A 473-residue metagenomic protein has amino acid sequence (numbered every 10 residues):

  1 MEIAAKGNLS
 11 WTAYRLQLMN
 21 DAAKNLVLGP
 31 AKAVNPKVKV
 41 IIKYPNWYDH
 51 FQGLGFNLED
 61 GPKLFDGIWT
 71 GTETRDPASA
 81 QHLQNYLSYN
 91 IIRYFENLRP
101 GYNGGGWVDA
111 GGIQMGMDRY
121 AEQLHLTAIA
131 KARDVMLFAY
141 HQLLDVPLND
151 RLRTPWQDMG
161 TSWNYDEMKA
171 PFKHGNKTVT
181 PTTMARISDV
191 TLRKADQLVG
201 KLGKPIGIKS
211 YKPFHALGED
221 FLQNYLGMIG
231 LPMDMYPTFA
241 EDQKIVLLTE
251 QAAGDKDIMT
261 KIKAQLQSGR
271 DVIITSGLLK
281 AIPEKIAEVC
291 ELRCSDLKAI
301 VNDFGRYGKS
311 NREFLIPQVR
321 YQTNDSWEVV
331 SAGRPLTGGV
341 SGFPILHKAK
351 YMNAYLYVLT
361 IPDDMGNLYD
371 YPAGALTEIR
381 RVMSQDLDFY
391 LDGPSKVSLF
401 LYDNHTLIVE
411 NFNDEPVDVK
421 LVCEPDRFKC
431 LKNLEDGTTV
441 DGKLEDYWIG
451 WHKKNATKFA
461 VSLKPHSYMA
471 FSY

Functional and structural regions predicted by a protein language model:
M1, V135-A139, Q243-E250, I273-I274: Short acidic catalytic loops
M1-L16: Active-site groove signature of glycoside hydrolases
S10, N20-K24, L28, V34-K37 (+5 more regions): Hydrophobic targeting/anchoring helices
Y48-H50, L222-Q243, E250-A253: A short, well-structured beta->alpha microelement
F65-D66, A132, D242-I245, G269-R270: Short, well-ordered alpha-helix to beta-strand connector turns
T74-R75, G111-G112, Q142, H215-A216 (+5 more regions): Short, glycine-/Ser/Thr-/acidic-enriched flexible segments
D76-Q81, Q243-K244, I282-I286, D303: Short, charged, surface-exposed secondary-structure boundary motifs
Q223-N224, T249-Y473: A conserved amphipathic helix/loop scaffold that creates a polar/acidic microenvironment used either to coordinate
